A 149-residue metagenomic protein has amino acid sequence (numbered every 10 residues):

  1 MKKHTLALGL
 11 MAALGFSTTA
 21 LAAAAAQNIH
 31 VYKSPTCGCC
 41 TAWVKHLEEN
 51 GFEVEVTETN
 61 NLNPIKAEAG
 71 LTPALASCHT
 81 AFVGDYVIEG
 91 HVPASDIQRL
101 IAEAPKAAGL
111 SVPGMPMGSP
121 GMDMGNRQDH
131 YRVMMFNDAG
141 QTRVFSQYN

Functional and structural regions predicted by a protein language model:
M1-L8: Bacterial N-terminal signal peptides that target proteins for export
L8-S17: Bacterial N-terminal signal peptides
A22-N50: Local sequence-structure signature of Cys/Sec-based thiol-disulfide redox active-site neighborhoods
N28-I29, F52-V54, G84-V87: Short active-site oxyanion
Y32-S34, T57-N60, H91, P113-M115: Active-site-proximal beta-strand/loop segments in catalytic clefts of secreted hydrolases
T36, W43, E58-N61, P93-I97: Stable alpha-helical elements in mature extracytoplasmic
V44-P64: Conserved helix-turn-beta segment immediately C-terminal to the redox Cys motif in thioredoxin-like folds
E68, A74-N149: Thiol/selenol-based redox catalytic cores and closely related redox-interacting motifs
